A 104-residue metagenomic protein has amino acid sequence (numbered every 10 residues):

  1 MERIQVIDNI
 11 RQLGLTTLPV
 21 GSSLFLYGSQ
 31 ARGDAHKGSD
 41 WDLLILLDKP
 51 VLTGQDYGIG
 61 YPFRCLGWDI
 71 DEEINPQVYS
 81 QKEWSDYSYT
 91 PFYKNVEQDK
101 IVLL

Functional and structural regions predicted by a protein language model:
M1-F25, A31-K37, L47-L104: Catalytic core of pol beta-like nucleotidyltransferases
D42-L46: Short beta-strand->loop micro-motif that forms the acidic, two-metal-ion catalytic signature in nucleotide-processing
